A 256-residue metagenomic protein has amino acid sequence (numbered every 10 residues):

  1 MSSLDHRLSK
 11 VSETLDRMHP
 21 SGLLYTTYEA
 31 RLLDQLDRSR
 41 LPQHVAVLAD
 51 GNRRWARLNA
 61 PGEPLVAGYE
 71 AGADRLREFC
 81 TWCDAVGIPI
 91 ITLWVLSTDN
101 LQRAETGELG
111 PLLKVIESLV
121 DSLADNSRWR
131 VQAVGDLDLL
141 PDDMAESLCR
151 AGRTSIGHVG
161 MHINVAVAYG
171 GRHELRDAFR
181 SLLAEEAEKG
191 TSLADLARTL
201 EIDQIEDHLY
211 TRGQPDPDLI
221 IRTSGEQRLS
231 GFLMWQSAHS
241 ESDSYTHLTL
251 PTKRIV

Functional and structural regions predicted by a protein language model:
M1-L248: Flexible, compositionally biased loop and terminal segments
T249-T252, V256: Positively charged, low-complexity/disordered segments
